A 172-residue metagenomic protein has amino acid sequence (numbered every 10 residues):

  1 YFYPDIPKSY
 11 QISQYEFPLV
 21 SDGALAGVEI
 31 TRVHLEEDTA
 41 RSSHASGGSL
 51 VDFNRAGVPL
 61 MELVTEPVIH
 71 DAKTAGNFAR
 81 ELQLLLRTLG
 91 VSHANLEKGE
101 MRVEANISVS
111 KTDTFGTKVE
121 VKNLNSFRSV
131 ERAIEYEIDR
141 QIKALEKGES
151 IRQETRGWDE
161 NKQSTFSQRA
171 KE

Functional and structural regions predicted by a protein language model:
Y1-E172: Basic, nucleic-acid-interacting segments
